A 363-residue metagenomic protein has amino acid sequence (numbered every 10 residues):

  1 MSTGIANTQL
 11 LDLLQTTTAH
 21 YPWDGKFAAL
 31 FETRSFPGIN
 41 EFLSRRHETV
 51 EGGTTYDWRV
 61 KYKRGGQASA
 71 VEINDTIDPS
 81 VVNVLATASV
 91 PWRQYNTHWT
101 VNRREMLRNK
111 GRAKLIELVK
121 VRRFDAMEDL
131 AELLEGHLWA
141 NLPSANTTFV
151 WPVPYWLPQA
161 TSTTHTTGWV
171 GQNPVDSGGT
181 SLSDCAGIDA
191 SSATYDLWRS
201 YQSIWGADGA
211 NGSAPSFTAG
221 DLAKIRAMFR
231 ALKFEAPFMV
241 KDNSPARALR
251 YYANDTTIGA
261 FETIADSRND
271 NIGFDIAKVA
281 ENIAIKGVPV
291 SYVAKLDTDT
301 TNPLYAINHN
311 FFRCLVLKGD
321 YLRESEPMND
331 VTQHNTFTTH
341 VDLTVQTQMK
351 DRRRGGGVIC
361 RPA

Functional and structural regions predicted by a protein language model:
S2-R64, A88-A363: Core alpha/beta structural scaffold of self-assembling particle/tube/pore-forming proteins
V60-L85: N-terminal low-complexity, intrinsically disordered segments
